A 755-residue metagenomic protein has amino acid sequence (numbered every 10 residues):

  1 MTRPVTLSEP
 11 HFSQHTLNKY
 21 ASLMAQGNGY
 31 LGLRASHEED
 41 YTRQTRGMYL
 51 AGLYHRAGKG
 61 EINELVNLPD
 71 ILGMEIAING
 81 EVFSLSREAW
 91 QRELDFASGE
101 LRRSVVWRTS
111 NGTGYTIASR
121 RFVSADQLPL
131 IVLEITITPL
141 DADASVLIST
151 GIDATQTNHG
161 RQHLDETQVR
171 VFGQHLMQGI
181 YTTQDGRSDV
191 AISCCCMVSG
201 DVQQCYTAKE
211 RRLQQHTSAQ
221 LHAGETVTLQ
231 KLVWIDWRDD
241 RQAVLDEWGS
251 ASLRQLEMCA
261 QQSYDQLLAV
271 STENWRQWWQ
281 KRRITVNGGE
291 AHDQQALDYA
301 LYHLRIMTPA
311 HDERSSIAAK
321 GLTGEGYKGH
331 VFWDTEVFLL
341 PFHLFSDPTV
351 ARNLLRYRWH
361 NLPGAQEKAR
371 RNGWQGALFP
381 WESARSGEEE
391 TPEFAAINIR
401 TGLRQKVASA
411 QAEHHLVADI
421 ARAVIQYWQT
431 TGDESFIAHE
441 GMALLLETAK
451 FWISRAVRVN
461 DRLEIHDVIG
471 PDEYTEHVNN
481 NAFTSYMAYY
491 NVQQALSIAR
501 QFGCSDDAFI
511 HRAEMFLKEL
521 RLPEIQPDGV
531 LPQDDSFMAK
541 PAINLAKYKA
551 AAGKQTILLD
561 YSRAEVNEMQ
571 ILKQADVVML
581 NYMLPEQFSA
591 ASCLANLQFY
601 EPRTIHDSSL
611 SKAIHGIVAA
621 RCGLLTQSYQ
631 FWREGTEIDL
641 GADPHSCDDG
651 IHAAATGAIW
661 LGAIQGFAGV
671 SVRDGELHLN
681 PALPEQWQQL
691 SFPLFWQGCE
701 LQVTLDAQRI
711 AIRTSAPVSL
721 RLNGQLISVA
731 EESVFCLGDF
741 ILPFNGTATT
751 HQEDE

Functional and structural regions predicted by a protein language model:
M1-G27, L31-Y327, S562-E565, G746-E755: Acidic/polar, glycine-enriched structural segments that form the non-catalytic walls/loops of the carbohydrate-binding
N18-T42, G47-Y49, F338, A384-S386 (+6 more regions): C-terminal capping/lid segments that line or modulate ligand- or cofactor-binding pockets
G58-S110, Y115-T116, Q405, A590 (+3 more regions): Non-catalytic C-terminal accessory modules of carbohydrate-active enzymes
Q127, H292-A296, T323-D334, Q405 (+10 more regions): Secondary-structure capping and boundary motifs in well-ordered enzyme cores
T136, D298-R305, E325-G329, W333-L344 (+5 more regions): Contiguous, well-ordered alpha-helical segments that form the cores/surfaces of helical PPI scaffolds
T308-T323, T349-R422, W428, S435-I437 (+4 more regions): Helix-terminus loop motifs that line ligand-binding clefts
T323-V331, W381-H439, E447-K518, I710: The feature captures the catalytic groove of carbohydrate-active enzymes
V331-N361, E413, R422, H439 (+5 more regions): Active-site core of glycosidic bond-cleaving carbohydrate-active enzymes
